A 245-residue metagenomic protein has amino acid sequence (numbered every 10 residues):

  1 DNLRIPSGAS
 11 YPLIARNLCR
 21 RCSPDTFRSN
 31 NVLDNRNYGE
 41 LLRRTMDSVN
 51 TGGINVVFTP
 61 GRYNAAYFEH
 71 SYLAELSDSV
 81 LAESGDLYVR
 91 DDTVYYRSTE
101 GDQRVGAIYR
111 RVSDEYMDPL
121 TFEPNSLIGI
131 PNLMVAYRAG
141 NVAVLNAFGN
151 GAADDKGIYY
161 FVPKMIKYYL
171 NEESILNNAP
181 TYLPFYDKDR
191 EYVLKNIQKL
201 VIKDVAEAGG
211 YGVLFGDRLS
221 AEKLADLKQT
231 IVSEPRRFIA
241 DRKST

Functional and structural regions predicted by a protein language model:
N2-S244: Domain-scale recognition of functional cores that engage charged ligands
